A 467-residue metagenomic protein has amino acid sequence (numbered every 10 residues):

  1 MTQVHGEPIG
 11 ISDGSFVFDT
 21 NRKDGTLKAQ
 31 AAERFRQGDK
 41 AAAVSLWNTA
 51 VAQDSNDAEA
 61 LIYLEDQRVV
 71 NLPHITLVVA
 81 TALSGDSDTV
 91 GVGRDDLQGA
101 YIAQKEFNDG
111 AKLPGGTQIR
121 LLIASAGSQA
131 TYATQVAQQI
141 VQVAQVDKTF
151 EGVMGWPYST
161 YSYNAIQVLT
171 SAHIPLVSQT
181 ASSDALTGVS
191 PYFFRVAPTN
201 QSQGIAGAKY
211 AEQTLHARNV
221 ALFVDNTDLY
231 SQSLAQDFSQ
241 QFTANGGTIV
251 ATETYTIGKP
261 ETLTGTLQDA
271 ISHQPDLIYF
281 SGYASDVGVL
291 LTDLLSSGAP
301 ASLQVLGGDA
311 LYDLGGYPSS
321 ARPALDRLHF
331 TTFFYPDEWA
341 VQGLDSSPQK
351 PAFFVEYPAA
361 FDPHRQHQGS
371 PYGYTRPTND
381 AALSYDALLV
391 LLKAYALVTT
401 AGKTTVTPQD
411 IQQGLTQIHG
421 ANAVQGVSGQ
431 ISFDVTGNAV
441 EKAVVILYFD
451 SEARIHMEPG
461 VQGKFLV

Functional and structural regions predicted by a protein language model:
M1-V467: Extracytosolic ligand-binding ectodomains
